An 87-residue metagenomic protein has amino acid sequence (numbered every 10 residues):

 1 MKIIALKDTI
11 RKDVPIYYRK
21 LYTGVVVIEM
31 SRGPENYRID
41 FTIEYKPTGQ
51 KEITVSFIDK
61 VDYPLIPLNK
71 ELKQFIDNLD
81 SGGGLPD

Functional and structural regions predicted by a protein language model:
M1-I10: A short, amphipathic edge element
R11-R19, M30-R32: Short, solvent-exposed beta-strand/turn "edge" segments of beta-rich domains on protein surfaces
R19-T23, P34-R38: Short connector loops at helix/strand junctions that flank enzyme active sites, especially segments positioning acidic
G24-E29: Short beta-strand segments that buttress and anchor functional surface loops
N36-D87: Acidic, low-complexity intrinsically disordered segments
